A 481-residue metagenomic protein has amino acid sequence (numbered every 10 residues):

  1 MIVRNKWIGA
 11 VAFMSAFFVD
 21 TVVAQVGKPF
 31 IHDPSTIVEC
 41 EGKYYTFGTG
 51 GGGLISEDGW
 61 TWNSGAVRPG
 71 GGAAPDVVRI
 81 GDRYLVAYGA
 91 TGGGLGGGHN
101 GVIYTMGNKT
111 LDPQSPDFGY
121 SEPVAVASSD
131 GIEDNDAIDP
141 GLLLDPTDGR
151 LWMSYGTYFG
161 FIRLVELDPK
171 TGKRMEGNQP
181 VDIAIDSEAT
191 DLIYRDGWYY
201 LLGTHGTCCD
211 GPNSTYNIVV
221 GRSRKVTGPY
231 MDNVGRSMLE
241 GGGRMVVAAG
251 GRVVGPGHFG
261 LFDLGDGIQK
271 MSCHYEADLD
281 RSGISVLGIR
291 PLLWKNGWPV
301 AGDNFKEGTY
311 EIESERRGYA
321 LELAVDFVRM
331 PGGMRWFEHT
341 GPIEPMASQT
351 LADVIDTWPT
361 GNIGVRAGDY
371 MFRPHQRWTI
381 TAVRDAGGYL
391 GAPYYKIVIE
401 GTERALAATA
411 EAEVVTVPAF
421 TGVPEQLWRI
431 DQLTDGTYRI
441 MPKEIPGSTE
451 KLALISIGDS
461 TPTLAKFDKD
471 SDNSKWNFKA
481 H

Functional and structural regions predicted by a protein language model:
M1-A10: Bacterial N-terminal signal peptides that target proteins for export
G9-F17: Bacterial N-terminal signal peptides
F17, T21-V22, S471: Prokaryotic Sec-type signal peptides and long signal-anchor helices with extended Leu/Ile/Val-rich h-regions
V23-R329, P374-G387, P424-R439, D468 (+1 more regions): Carbohydrate-active catalytic/glycan-binding domains of CAZyme proteins, especially the secreted or lumenal ectodomains
K306-H481: Lectin-like carbohydrate-binding module/patch detector with strong preference for beta-trefoil
